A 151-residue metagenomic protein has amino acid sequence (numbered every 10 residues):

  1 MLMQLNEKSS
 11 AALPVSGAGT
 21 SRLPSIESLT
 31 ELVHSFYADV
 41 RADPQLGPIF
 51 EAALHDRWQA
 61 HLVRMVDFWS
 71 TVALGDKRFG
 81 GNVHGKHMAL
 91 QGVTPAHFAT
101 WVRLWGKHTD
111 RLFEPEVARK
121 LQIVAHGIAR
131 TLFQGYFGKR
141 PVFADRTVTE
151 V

Functional and structural regions predicted by a protein language model:
M1-V151: Core of compact, soluble alpha-helical bundle domains
